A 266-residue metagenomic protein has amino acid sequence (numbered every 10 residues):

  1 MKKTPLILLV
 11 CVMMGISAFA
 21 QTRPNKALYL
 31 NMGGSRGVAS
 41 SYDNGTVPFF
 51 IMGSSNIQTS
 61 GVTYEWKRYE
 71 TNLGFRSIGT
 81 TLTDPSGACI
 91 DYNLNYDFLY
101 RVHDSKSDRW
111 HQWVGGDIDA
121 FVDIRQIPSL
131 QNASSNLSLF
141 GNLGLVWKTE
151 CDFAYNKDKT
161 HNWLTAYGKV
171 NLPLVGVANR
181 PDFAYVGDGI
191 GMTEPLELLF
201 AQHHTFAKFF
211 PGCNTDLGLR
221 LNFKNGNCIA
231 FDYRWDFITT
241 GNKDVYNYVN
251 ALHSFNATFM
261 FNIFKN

Functional and structural regions predicted by a protein language model:
A20-G74, F264: Short glycine/proline- and aromatic-enriched beta-strand/turn motifs that initiate or cap beta-hairpins
Q21-K26, V62-Y69, R101-Q112, F153-T165 (+2 more regions): Short loop/turn motifs that connect adjacent beta-strands in outer-membrane beta-barrel proteins
K26-M32, K67-L73, W110-I118, L143 (+3 more regions): Transmembrane beta-strands of outer-membrane beta-barrel proteins
G34-Y42, F75-T81, I118-Q126, F153 (+3 more regions): Transmembrane beta-strands of outer-membrane beta-barrel pores
F50-Q58, S86-L94, W110, S135-L145 (+2 more regions): Residues that define the transmembrane beta-barrel architecture of outer-membrane proteins
M52-W66, L94-V102, G116, L143-C151 (+3 more regions): Residues on the lipid-exposed face of transmembrane beta-strands in outer-membrane beta-barrel proteins
N132-C228, F237: Outer-membrane beta-barrel transmembrane domain signature
A251-N266: Outer-membrane beta-barrel "beta-signal"
